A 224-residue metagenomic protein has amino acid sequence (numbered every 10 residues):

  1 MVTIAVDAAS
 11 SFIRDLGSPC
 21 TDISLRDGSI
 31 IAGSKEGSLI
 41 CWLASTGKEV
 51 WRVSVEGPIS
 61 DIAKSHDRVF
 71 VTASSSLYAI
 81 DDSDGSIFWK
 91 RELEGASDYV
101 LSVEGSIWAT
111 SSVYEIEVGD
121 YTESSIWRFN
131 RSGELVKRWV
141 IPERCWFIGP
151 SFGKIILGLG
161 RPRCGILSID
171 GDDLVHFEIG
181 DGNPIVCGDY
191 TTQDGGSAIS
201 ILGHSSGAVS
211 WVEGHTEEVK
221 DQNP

Functional and structural regions predicted by a protein language model:
M1-S18, T46: A short helix->beta-strand "capping" segment at the edge of beta-propeller domains
F12-G37, S54-D61: Beta-strand-rich domains and repeat architectures in extracellular enzymes and scaffolds, especially beta-propellers
S18-S24, G57-S65, L93-E104, I141-G153 (+2 more regions): Repeated scaffold domains used in trafficking and secretory/extracellular systems, primarily beta-propellers
E36, S75, S106, V113-E115 (+2 more regions): Residue-level signature of beta-propeller blades and closely related beta-rich strand-turn architectures in secreted
I40, Y78-A79, W127, G165 (+1 more regions): WD40 beta-propeller blade core
L43-G47, D81-G85, F129-E134, S168-D172 (+1 more regions): Short loop/turn segments that connect beta-strands within beta-propeller blades
V71-T72, I116-E123, S205: Short, solvent-exposed loop/turn segments at conserved positions within beta-propeller repeat blades
